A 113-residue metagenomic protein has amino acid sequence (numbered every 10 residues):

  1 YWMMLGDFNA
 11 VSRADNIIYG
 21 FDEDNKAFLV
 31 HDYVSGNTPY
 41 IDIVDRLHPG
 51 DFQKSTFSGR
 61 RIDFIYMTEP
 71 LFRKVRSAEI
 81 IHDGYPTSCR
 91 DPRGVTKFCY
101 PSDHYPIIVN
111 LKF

Functional and structural regions predicted by a protein language model:
Y1-M3, A10-F113: Metal-dependent phosphoester-hydrolase catalytic domains
